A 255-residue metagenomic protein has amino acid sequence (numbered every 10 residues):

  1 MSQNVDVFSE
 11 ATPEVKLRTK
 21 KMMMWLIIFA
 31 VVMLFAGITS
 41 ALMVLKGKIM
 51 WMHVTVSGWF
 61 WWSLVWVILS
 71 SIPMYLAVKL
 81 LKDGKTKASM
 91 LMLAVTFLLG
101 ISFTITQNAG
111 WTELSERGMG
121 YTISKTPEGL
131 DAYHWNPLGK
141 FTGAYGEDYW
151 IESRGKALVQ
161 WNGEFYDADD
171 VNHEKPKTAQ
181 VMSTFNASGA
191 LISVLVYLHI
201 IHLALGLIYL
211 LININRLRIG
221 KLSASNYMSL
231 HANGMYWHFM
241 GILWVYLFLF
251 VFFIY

Functional and structural regions predicted by a protein language model:
M1-Y255: ...captures the hydrophobic TM-helix bundle architecture rather than a specific catalytic motif, and can also fire on
